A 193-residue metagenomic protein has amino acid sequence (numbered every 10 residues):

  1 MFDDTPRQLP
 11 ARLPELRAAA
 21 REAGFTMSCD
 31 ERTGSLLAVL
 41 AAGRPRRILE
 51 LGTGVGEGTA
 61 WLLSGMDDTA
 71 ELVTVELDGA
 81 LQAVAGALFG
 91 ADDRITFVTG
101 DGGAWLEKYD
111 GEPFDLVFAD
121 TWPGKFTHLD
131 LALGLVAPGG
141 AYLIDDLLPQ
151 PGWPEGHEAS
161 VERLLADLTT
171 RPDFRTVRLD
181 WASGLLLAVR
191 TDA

Functional and structural regions predicted by a protein language model:
M1-L116, P123-A141, L147-A193: A short alpha-helical cap/connector motif
